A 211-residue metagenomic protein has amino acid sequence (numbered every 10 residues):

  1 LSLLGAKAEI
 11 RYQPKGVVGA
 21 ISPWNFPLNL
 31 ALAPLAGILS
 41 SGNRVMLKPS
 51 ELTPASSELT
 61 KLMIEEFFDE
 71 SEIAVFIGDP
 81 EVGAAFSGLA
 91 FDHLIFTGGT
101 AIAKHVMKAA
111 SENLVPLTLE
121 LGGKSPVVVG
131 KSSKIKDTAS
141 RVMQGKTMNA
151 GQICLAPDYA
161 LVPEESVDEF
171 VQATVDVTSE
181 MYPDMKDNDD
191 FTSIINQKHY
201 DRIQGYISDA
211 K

Functional and structural regions predicted by a protein language model:
S2-D137: Rossmann-like NAD(P) dinucleotide-binding subdomain of oxidoreductase/dehydrogenase enzymes
F68, A101-K211: ALDH superfamily catalytic-core signature
